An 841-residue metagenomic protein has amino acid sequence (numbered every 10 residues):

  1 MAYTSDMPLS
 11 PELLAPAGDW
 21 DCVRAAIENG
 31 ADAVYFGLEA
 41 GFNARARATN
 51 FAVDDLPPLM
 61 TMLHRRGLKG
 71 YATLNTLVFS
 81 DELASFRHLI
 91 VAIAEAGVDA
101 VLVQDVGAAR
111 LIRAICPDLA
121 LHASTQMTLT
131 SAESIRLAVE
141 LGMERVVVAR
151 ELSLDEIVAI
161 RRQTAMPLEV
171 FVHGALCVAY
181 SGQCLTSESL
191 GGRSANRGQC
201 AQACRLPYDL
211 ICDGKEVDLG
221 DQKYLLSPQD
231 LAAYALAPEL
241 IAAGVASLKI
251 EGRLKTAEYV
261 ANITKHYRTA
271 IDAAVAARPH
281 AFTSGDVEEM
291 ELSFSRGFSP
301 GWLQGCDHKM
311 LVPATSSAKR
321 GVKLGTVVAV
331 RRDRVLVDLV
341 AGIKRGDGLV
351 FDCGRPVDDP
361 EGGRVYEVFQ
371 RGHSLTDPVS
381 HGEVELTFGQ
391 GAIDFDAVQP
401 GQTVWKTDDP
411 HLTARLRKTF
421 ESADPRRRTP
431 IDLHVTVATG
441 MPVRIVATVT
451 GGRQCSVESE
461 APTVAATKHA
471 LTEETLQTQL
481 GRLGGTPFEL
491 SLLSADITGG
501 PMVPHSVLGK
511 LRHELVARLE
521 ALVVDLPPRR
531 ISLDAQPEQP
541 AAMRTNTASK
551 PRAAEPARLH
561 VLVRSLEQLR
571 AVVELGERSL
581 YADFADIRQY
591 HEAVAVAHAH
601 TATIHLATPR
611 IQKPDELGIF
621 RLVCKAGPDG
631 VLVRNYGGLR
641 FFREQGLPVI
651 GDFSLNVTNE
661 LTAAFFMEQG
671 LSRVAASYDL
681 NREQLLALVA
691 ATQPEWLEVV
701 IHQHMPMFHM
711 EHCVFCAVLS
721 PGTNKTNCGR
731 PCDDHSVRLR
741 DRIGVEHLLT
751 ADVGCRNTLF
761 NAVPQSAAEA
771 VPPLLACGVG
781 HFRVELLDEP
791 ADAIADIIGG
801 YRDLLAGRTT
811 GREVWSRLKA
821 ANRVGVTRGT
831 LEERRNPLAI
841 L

Functional and structural regions predicted by a protein language model:
A2-E28, A33-R45, L59-M60, R66-T73 (+6 more regions): Surface-exposed amphipathic alpha-helical tracts and adjacent flexible/coil segments at the periphery of soluble enzymes
A46-N50: Conserved non-cysteine loop/helix-boundary elements of the Radical SAM core domain that shape
F51-P57: Glycine-rich, highly charged phosphate/nucleotide-binding loops
R113: Short glycine-biased active-site loop of nucleotidyltransferases that positions the nucleotide triphosphate and helps
C116: Conserved phosphotransfer cores of two-component systems
M127-S131: Conserved phosphate-binding/catalytic loop of the ribokinase/pfkB sugar-kinase fold
